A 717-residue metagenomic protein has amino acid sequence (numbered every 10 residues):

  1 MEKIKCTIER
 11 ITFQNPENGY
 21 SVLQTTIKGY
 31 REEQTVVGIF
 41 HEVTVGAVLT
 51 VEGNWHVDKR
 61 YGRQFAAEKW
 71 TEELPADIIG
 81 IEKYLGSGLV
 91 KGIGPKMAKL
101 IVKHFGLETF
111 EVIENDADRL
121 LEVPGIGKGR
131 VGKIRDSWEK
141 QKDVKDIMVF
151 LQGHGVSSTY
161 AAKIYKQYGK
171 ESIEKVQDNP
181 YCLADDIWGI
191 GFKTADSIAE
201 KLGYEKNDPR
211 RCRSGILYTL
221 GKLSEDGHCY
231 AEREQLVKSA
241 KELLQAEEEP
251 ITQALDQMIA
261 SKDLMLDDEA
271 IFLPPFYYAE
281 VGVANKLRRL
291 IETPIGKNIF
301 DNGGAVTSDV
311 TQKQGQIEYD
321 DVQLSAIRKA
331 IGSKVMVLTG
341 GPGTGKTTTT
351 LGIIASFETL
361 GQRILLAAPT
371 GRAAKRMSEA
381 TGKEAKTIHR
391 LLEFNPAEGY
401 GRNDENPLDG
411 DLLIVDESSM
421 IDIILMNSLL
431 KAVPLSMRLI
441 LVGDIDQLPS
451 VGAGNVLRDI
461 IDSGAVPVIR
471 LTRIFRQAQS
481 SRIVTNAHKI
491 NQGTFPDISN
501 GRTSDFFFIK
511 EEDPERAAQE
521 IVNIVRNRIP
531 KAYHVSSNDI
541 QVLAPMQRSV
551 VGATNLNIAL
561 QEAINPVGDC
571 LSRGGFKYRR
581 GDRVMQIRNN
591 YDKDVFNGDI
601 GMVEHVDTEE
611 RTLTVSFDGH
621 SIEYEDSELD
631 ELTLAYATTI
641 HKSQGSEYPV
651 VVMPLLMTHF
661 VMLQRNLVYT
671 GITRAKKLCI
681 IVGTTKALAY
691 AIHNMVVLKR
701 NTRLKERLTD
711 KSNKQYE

Functional and structural regions predicted by a protein language model:
M1-I299: Accessory, non-ATPase domains that flank or precede helicase/AAA+ motor cores in DNA-metabolism machines
G46-V48, G581, G598: Loop/turn positions that initiate beta-strands
Y230, E242, M265-L413, I461 (+2 more regions): ASCE P-loop NTPase motor cores of helicases and related translocases
R363, D409-L413, S436-I440, L678-C679: Loop/turn-to-beta-strand initiation segments
A397-D411, D422, L430-M437, S537 (+1 more regions): Short basic/glycine-enriched coil/helix segment immediately N-terminal to the Walker B
E417, G443: Walker B catalytic acidic pair
I445-K593, E604: Conserved helicase motor core of P-loop NTPases
D599-E717: C-terminal accessory regions
